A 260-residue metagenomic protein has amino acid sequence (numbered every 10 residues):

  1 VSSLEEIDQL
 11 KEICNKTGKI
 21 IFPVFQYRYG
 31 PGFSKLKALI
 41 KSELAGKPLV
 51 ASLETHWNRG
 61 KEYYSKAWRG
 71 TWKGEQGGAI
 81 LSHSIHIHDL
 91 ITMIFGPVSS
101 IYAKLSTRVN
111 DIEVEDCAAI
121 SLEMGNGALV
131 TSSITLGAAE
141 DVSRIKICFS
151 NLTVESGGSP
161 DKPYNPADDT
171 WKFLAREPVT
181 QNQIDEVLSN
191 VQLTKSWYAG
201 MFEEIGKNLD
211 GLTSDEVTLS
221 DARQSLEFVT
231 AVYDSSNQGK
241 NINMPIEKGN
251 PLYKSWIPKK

Functional and structural regions predicted by a protein language model:
V1-R28, E43: Beta-strand-loop-alpha-helix segment that lines the small-molecule cofactor/substrate pocket of alpha/beta enzymes
L10, L36, A231-V232: Aromatic/hydrophobic pocket-lining residues that form π-stacking "cages" and hydrophobic walls in ligand
K19, G46-V50, D234-K260: C-terminal capping/lid region of NAD(P)-dependent oxidoreductase domains
Y27-D111, G239: Predominantly a Rossmann-like dinucleotide-binding segment in NAD(P)-dependent oxidoreductases
I85, S133-D141: Glycine-rich phosphate/pyrophosphate-binding beta-alpha loops
F95, F202-T213, T230-N237: Short, hydrophobic alpha-helical segments
I120-G127, I147-F149: Active-site beta-strand termini and strand-to-loop segments that position acidic
K146-S220, I242, K248-K260: C-terminal glycine/acidic-rich active-site capping loop/insertion
